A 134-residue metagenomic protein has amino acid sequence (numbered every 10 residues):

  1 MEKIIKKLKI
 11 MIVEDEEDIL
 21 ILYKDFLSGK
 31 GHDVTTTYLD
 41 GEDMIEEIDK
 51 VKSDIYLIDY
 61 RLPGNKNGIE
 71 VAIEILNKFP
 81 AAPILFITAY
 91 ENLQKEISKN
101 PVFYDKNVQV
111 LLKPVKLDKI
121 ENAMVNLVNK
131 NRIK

Functional and structural regions predicted by a protein language model:
M1-M11, E17, K116-K134: Non-catalytic signal-transmission and effector/linker regions of two-component phosphorelay proteins
E16-T36, G41, V108: Two-component/phosphorelay signaling modules centered on CheY-like receiver
D40, K66-V71: Acidic catalytic/metal-coordinating carboxylates
D59-R61: Active-site residues of response regulator receiver
I69-P80, N100-P101: Short amphipathic alpha-helix used as the core "switch/output" element in two-component signaling
I87-A89: Hydrophobic/aromatic residues positioned on beta-strands within the core alpha/beta folds
S98-Q109: As written
K113: A Lys-centered signature of the CheY-like receiver
